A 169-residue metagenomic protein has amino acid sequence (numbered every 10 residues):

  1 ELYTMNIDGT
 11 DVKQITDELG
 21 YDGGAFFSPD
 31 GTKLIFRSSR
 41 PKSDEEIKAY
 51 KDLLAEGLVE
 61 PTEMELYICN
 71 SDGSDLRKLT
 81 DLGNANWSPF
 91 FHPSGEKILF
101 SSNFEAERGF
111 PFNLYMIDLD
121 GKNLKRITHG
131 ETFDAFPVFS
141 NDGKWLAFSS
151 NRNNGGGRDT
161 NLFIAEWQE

Functional and structural regions predicted by a protein language model:
E1, T16-Y21, R37-E65, K78-N86 (+3 more regions): A flexible loop/linker signature enriched in serine peptidases of the S9 family
N6, R77-K78, K125-T128, W145: A detector of tandem-repeat and repeat-rich interaction/domain scaffolds
N6-T10, N70-S74, D118-K122, W167-E169: Short loop/turn segments that connect beta-strands within beta-propeller blades
G24-S39: Hydrophobic, aliphatic-enriched repeat segments that assemble into extended interaction scaffolds in large eukaryotic
P29-D30, P93-S94, N141-D142: Residue-level detector of Asp-centered blade-edge/turn motifs that repeat once per structural unit in beta-propeller
L34, I98-L99, L146: Hydrophobic beta-strand positions that form the internal "hydrophobic ladder" of WD40/Gbeta-like beta-propeller blades
V138-F139, L146-R152: CBM-like carbohydrate-recognition segments
